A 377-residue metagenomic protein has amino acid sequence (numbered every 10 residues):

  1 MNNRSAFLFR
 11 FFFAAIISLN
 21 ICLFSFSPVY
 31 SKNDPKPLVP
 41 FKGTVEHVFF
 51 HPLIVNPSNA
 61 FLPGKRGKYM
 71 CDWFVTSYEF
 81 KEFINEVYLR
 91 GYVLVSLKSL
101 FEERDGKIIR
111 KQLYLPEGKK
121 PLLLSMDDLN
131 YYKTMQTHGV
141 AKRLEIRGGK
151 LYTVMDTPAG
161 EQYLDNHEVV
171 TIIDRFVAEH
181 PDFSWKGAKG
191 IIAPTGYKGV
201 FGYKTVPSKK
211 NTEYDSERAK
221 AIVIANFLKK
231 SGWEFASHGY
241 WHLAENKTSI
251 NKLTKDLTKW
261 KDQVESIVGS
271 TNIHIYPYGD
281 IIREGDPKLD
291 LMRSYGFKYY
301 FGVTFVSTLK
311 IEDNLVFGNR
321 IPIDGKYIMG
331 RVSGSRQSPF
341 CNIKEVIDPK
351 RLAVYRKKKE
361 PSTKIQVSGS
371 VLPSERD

Functional and structural regions predicted by a protein language model:
M1-N2, L19, S31-K32: Generic cytosolic/nucleocytoplasmic N-terminal low-complexity/intrinsically disordered segments
N2-A15: Bacterial N-terminal signal peptides that target proteins for export
N3-R4, I21, G187: N-terminal cationic leader/targeting segments used for protein routing and processing
F12-F24: Bacterial N-terminal signal peptides
F26-P28: Hydrophobic single-pass membrane-insertion segments
Y30-L97, I108-L124, T134-Q136, E234 (+1 more regions): C-terminal active-site subregion of NodB/CE4 polysaccharide deacetylases
G43, V48-P63, G106-I109, L115-L122 (+1 more regions): Metal-dependent polysaccharide deacetylase catalytic core of the NodB/CE4 family, i.e., the active-site-bearing domain
F101-E102: Functional beta-strand-loop-alpha-helix junction segments that form "active/interaction loops" within catalytic
